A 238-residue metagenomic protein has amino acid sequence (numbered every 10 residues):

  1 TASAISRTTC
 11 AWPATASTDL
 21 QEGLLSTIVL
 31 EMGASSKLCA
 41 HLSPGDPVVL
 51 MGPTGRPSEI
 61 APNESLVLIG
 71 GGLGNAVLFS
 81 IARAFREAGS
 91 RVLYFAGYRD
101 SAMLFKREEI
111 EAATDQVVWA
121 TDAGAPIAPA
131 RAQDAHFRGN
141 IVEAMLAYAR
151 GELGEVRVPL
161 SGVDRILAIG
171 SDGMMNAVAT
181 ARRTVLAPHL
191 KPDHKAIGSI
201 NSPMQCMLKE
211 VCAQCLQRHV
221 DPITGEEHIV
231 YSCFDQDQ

Functional and structural regions predicted by a protein language model:
T1, V48-L50, C215: Generic structural signal for buried aliphatic residues
T1-P44: Ferredoxin-reductase
A2, G52-P57, H219-P222: Short, charged beta-turn/beta-strand-edge "cap" motif at the junction between a beta-strand and an adjacent loop
Q21-G23, H189-P192, P222-E227: Short, solvent-exposed loop/turn segments that connect beta-strands within catalytic domains and beta-strand-rich
A34-M204: FNR/FR-type flavoprotein reductase catalytic core
V77, D172-G173, S202-D237: Local cysteine-cluster metal-coordination motifs and their immediate loop/turn environment, predominantly Fe-S cluster
